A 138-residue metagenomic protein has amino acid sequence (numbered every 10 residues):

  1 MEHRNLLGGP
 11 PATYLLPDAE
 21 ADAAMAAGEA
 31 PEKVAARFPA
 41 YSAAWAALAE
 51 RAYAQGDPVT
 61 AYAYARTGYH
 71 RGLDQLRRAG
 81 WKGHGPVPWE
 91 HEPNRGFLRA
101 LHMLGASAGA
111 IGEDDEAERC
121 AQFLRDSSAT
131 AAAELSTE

Functional and structural regions predicted by a protein language model:
M1-G83, L101, A106-E138: N-terminal alpha-helical interaction modules that lie
K33-R37, P88-P93: Solvent-exposed loop and edge beta-strand segments that line ligand/cofactor-binding and catalytic clefts
S42, H91-N94, L98: Start-of-helix signal in alpha-solenoid helical-repeat scaffolds, especially tetratricopeptide repeats
